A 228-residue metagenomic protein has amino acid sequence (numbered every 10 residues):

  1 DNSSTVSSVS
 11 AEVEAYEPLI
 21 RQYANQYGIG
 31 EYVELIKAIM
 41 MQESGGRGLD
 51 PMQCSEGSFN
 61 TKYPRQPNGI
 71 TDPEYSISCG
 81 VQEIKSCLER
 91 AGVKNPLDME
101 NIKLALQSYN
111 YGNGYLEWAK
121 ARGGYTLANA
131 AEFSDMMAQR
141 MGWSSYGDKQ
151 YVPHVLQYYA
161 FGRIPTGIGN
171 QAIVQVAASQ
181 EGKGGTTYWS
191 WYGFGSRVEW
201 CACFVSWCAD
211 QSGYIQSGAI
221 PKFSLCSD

Functional and structural regions predicted by a protein language model:
D1-N2, V6-V13, Y63-S78, Q82 (+1 more regions): Non-catalytic cell-wall polysaccharide-engagement segments
E12, Y16, S76, R197 (+1 more regions): Hydrophobic (often cysteine-bearing) scaffold residues that line and stabilize catalytic clefts of nucleotide/cofactor
E17-A24, L35, I39: N-terminal carbohydrate-binding/catalytic regions of secreted carbohydrate-active enzymes
G30-R47, C54, I77-V81, A105-Y111 (+3 more regions): Short, functionally critical alpha-helical segments immediately adjacent to catalytic or ligand/cofactor-binding
E43-P51, Y111-G124, K183-T187, Y214-I215: Secretory-pathway/luminal and periplasmic proteins that interact with or process carbohydrate-rich
R47-P67, G124-A131, W189-C203: Short, surface-exposed glycine/acidic/tryptophan-bearing loops
L97-Q107, Y214-D228: ...with weaker cross-activation on analogous glycine-rich loops/strands in unrelated enzymes
I164-Y214: N-terminal capping segments
